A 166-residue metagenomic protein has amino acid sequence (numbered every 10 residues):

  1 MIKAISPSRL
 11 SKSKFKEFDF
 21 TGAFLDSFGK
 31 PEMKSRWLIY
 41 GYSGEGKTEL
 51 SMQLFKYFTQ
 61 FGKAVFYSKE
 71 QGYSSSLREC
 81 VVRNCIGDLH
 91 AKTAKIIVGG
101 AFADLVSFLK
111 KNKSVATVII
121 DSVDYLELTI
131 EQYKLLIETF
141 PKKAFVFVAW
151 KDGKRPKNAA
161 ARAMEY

Functional and structural regions predicted by a protein language model:
M1-F15: Charged, amphipathic alpha-helical linker segments immediately N-terminal to NTP-binding catalytic cores
F15-E32: Pre-Walker A adenine-sensing motif
M33-A103: Conserved P-loop
G41-S43, K69, I120-Y125, W150: Structural motif
Q71-S74, F102, D124-E127, K151-P156: Conserved nucleotide-binding/hydrolysis micro-motifs of P-loop NTPases
S76-C80, L135, R162-Y166: Alpha-helical scaffold elements adjacent to nucleotide-binding pockets in ATP/GTP-utilizing enzyme cores
I96-V148: Phosphate-binding/switch loop-helix module in NTP-utilizing enzymes
E138-Y166: Phosphate-binding/switch region of NTP-binding enzymes
